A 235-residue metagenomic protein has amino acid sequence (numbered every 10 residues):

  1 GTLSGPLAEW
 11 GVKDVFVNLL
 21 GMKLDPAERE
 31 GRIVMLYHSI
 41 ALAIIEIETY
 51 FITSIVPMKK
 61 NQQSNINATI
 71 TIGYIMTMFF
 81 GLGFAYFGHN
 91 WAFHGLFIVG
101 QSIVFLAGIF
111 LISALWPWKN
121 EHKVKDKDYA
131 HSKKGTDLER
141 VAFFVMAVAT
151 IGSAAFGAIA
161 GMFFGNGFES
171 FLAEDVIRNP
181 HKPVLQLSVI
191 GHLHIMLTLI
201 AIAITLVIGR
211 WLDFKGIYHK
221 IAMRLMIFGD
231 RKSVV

Functional and structural regions predicted by a protein language model:
G1, I66-Y74, G100, A142-T150 (+1 more regions): Hydrophobic alpha-helical transmembrane segments of polytopic
G1-A8, V141-G165: N-terminal signal-anchor transmembrane alpha helix
P6-G31, E46-A68, Y86-F93, P117-E139 (+2 more regions): Juxtamembrane membrane-water interface segments of multi-pass membrane proteins, especially cytoplasmic-side
V34, H192-L193: Divalent metal-coordination and catalytic microenvironments
L36-I40, I75-F80: A motif-centric signal for short, conserved binding hotspots located in accessible loops or intrinsically disordered
N90-S102: Non-cytosolic membrane-interface motifs at loop->transmembrane helix junctions
V99-V104, H122-V145, G152, F156: Long, contiguous internal "core" modules enriched in hydrophobic/ aromatic residues
V234: Conserved small/polar residues in nucleotide/adenosyl-binding loops
